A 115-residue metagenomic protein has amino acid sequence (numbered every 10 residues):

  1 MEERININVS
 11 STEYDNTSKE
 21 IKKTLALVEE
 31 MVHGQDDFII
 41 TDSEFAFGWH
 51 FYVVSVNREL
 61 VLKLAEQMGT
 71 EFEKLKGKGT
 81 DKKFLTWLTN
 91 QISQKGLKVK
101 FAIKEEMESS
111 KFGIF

Functional and structural regions predicted by a protein language model:
M1-T17: Short glycine-/aliphatic-rich beta-strand segments at the starts of folded cytosolic domains
N8-S10, T41, S55-N57, A102-K104: A structural detector for beta-sheet-dominated domains
T12-F38: Short amphipathic alpha-helix segments
K19-L27, L62-L85: Extended Gly/Ser/Thr-rich low-complexity repeat segments, especially those forming or decorating extracellular
T24-V28, A46-R58, T86-T89, S93-G96: Extended low-polarity, hydrophobic cluster-rich segments
H33-L75: Short, intrinsically disordered low-complexity segments
D36-F45, A102-I114: Short amphipathic beta-strand and strand-loop transition segments with alternating hydrophobic
T70-F112: Conserved short beta-strand edge segments in small beta-sheet-based binding/regulatory domains
